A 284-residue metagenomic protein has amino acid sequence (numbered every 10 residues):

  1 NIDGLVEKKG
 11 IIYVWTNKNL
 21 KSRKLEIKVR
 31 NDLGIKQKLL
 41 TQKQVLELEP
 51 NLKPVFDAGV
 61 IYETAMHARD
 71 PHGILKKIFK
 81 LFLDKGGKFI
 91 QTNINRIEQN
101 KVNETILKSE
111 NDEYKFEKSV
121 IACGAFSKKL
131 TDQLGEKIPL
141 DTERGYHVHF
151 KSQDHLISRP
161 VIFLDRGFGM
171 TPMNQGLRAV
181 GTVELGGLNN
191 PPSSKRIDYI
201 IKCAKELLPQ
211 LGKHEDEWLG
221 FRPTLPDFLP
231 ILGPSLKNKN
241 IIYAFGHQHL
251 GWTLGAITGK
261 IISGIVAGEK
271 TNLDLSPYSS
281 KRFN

Functional and structural regions predicted by a protein language model:
N1-V6, L20-D32, K36: Conserved FAD-binding subdomain of flavin-dependent enzymes
L5-V6, R96-Q99, E104-T105, E113-N240: Active-site substrate-recognition segment that forms the wall of the catalytic cavity or substrate channel
K9, V14-K18, N31, K43-L48 (+6 more regions): Flavin (FAD/FMN) cofactor-binding core of flavoprotein oxidoreductases
K21, L25-N31, V55-K118: Helical element adjacent to the flavin cofactor pocket in flavoenzyme catalytic cores
K38-L40, K88-I90, E215: General small-molecule cofactor/ligand-binding pocket signal
A65-F79, A125-F126, R196-C203, G251 (+1 more regions): Mid-domain beta-loop-alpha active-site segment that forms a flexible, acidic cofactor/metal-binding surface
L81, K85, Q133, I261 (+1 more regions): Active-site catalytic microenvironments for nucleophilic, acid-base chemistry
